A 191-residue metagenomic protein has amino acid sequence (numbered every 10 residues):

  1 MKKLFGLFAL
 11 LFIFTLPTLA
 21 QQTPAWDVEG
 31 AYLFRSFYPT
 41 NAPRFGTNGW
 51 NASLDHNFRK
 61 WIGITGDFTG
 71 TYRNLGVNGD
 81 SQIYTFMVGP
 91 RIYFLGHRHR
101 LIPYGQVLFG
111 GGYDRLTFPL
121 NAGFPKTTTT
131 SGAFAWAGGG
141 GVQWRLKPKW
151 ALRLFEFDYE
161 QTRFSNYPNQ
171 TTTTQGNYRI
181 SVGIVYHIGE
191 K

Functional and structural regions predicted by a protein language model:
M1-T23, G189-K191: Cleavable N-terminal export/targeting peptides
A20-F58, I64, Y159, I180-K191: Short glycine/proline- and aromatic-enriched beta-strand/turn motifs that initiate or cap beta-hairpins
Q22, R44-T47, D80-Y84, T128-A135 (+1 more regions): Short sequence motifs at beta-strands and strand-loop junctions characteristic of Gram-negative outer-membrane
D27, W61-G63, I102, K149-L154: Structural motif
F37-T40, R73-N78, A122-T128, S165-T172: Extracellular loop and loop/strand-boundary signature of outer-membrane beta-barrel proteins
S53-G123, A133, W144, Y178-K191: Gram-negative (and chloroplast) outer-membrane scaffold detector with strong preference for beta-barrel transmembrane
W144-K191: Predominantly the C-terminal beta-signal and adjacent terminal strand-loop region of outer-membrane beta-barrel
